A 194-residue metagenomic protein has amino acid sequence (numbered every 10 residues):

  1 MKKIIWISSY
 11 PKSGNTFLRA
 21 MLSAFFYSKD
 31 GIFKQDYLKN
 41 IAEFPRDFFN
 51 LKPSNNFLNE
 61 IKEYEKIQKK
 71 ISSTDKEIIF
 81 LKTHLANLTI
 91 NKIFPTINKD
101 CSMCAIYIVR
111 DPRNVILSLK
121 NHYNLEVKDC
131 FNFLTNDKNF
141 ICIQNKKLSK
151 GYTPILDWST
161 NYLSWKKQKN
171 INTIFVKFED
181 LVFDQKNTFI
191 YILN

Functional and structural regions predicted by a protein language model:
M1-V176: PAPS-dependent sulfotransferase catalytic domain
S8, K169-N194: Phosphate-binding beta-loop-alpha motif at adenosine-nucleotide cofactor sites
